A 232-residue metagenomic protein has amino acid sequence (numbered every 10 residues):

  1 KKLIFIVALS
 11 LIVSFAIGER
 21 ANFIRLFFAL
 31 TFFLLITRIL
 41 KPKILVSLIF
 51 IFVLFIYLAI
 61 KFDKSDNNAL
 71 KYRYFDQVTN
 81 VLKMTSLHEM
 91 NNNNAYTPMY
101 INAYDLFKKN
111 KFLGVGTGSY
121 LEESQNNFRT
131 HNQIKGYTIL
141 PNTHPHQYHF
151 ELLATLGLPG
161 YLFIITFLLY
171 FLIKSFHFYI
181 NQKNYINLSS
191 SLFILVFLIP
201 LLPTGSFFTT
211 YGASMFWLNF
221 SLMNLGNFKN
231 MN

Functional and structural regions predicted by a protein language model:
K1-K2, L35-L45, H177-K183, N224-N232: Membrane-interface junctions at the ends of membrane-embedded or membrane-associated helices
K2-I6, A21-R25, S47-L48, L188-V196 (+1 more regions): Alpha-helical transmembrane segments of integral membrane proteins
L3-R38, P42, L58-D66, L156-L158 (+1 more regions): Helix-loop-helix junctions and helix-breaking kinks within/between transmembrane helices of multi-pass membrane
V7-V13, F50-I60, I165-L168, L172: Hydrophobic core of alpha-helical transmembrane segments in multi-pass integral membrane proteins
A16, T37-L87, I101-K109, T117 (+1 more regions): A membrane-periplasm/extracellular boundary helix in multi-pass inner-membrane enzymes that assemble envelope glycans
F27-T31, F167, S190-L202, S206-N232: Transmembrane alpha-helices of multi-pass inner-membrane enzymes
T31, L35, I44, T155-L198: Hydrophobic transmembrane alpha-helices and their immediate junctions
L87-K109, L113-L156: Long extracytoplasmic/lumenal interhelical loops at the membrane interface of multi-pass membrane proteins
